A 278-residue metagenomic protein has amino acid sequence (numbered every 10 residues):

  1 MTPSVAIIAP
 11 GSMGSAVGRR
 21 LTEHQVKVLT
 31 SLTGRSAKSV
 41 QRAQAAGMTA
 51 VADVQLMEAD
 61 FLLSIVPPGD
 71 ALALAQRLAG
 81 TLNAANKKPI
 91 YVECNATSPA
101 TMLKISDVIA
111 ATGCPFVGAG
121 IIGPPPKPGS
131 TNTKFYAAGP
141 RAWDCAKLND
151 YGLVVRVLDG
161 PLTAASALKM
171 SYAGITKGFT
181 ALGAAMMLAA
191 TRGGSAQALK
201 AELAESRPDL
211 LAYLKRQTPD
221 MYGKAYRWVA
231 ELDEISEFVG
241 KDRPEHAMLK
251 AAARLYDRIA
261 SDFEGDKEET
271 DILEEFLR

Functional and structural regions predicted by a protein language model:
M1-M57, F61: NAD(P)+-binding Rossmann beta1-loop-alpha1 motif at the extreme N-terminus of oxidoreductases
P3, P89, T133: Nucleotide donor/acceptor-binding cores
P10, T97-K177: Rossmann-fold dinucleotide-binding core
K27, T49, I90, P115 (+1 more regions): Conserved beta-strand segments of alpha/beta enzyme cores
V51-V92, T97: Rossmann-like NAD(P)-binding element
L168-E269: Helical "substrate-binding/catalytic lid" subdomain of Rossmann-like NAD(P)-dependent dehydrogenases/reductases
